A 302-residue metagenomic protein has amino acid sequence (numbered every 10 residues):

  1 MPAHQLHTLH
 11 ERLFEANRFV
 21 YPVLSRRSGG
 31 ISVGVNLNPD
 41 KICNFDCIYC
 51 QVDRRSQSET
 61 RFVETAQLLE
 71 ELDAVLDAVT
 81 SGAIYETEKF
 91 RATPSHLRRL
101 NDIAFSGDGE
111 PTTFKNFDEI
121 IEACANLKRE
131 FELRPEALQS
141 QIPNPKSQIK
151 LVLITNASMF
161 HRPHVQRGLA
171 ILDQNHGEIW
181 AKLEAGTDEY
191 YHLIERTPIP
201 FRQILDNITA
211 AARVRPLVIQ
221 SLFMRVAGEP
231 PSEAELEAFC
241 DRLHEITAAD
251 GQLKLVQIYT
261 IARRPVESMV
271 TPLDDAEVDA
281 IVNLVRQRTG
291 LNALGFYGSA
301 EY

Functional and structural regions predicted by a protein language model:
M1-S28, L69, T80, T87 (+1 more regions): Auxiliary Fe-S-binding modules of radical SAM enzymes
N17-D53, N101-F105: N-terminal pre-triad scaffold of radical SAM enzymes
D46, I204-N207, I281: Hydrophobic side chains in well-ordered alpha-helices
V52-Q141, K146-N175: Conserved Radical SAM active-site core
A74, I171, T209-A210, L284-Q287: Alpha-helical scaffold elements within enzyme catalytic domains, especially in hydrolases
T112-R134, Q148-T271: Conserved AdoMet/S-adenosylmethionine-binding subsite of the radical SAM
